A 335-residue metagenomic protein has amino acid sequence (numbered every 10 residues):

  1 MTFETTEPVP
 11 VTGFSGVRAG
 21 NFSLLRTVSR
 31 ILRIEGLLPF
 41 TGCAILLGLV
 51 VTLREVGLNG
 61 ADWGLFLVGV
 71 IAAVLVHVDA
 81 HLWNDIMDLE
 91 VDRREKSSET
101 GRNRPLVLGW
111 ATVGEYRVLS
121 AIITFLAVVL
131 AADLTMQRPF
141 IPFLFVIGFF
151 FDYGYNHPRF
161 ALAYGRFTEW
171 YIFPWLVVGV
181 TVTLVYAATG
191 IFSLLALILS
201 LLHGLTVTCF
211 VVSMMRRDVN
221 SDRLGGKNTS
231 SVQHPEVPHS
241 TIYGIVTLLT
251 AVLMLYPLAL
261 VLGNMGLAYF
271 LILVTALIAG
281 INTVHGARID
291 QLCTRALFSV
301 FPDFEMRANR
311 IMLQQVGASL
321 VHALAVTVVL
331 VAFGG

Functional and structural regions predicted by a protein language model:
M1-S29: Short, Lys/Arg-rich, polar N-terminal cytosolic tail immediately upstream of the first transmembrane signal-anchor
N21-F22, L262-G334: Extended hydrophobic alpha-helices typical of membrane-associated regions
S29, R104-F192: Intramembrane alpha-helical segments
G42-G48, W170-V185, Q233-E236, V300-L324: Small-residue-rich segments of transmembrane alpha-helices in multi-pass membrane proteins, especially helix faces
I45-I86, P139-Y153, S193-S213: Membrane-embedded alpha-helical segments that form the functional core of polytopic membrane enzymes, especially those
A72-G101, E115, C209-S231, P238-I242: Acidic (Asp/Glu-rich) catalytic motifs at the cytosolic membrane interface
R94-P139, K227-M265, R310-H322: Multi-pass membrane catalytic core of lipid/isoprenoid biosynthesis enzymes
H203-C209, V237-L292: Alpha-helical transmembrane segments
